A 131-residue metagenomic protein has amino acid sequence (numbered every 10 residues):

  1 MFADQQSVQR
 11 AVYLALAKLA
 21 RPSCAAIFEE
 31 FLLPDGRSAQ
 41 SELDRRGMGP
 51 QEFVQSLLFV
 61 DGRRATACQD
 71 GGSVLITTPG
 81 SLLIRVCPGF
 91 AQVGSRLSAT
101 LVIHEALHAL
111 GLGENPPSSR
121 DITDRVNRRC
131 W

Functional and structural regions predicted by a protein language model:
M1-A99, A109-W131: Predominantly extracellular/secreted Zn2+-dependent metalloproteases
V102: Substrate/cofactor-recognition hotspot
E105: Walker B catalytic acidic pair
